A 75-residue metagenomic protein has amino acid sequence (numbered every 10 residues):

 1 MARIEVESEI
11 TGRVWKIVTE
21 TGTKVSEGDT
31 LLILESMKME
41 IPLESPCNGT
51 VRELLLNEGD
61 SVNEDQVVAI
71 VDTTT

Functional and structural regions predicted by a protein language model:
M1-R13, I33-P46, T73: Short beta-strand-turn/beta-hairpin segments enriched in glycine/proline and small hydrophobics that form edge-strand
K16, P42, D60: Active-site-proximal flexible loops/turns
K16-E20, E53-L56: Short histidine-centered loop motifs in beta-beta connectors
E20-L31, E58-V68: Short, well-structured beta-strand-loop connectors
S26, T73-T75: Generic C-terminal helix-cap and adjacent flexible tail
P46-D72: Short hydrophobic interaction/assembly module
